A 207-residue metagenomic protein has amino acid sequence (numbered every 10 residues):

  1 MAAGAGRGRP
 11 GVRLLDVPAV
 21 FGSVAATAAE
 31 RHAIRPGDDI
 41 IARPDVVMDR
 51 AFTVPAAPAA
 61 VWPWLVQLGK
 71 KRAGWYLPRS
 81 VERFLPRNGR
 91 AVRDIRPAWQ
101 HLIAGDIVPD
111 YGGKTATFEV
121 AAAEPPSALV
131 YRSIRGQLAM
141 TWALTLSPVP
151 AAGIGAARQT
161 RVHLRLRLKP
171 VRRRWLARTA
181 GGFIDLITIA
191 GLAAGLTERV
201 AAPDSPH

Functional and structural regions predicted by a protein language model:
G4-D49: Short acidic N-proximal helix/loop "leader" segments that mark the beginning of a domain or an inter-domain linker
V12-R13, P63-V66: Intrinsic-disorder/low-complexity peptide segments enriched for small residues
V20-A28, R87-G89, I184-G195: Low-complexity, charge- and small-residue-enriched intrinsically disordered regions
P36-I41, T53-A59, V66-A143, V149-R161 (+3 more regions): Glycine-rich portal/gate segments that line the openings of hydrophobic small-molecule binding cavities
L176, A180, I184-D185: Extracellular/lumenal and peripheral-membrane lipid-interaction modules
